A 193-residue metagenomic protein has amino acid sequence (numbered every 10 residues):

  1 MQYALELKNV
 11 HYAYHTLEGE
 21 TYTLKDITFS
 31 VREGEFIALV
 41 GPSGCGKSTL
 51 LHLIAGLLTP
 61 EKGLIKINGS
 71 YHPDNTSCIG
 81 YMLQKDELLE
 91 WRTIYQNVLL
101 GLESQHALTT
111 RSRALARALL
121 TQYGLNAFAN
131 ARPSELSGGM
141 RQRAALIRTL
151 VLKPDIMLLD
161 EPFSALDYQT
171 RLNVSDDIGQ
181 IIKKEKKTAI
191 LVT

Functional and structural regions predicted by a protein language model:
V40-P42: The feature captures the beta-strand-to-loop junction immediately N-terminal to the Walker
A55: Helix-to-loop junction immediately C-terminal to a conserved catalytic motif
G63-N75: Conserved ABC transporter NBD signature motif
T110-F128, G179-Q180: Conserved ABC ATPase "signature" region
R132-L136, M140: Conserved ABC ATPase signature
V151-D155: A short, proline-enriched helix->beta-strand linker immediately N-terminal to the Walker B motif in ABC-type P-loop
M157-D160: Catalytic Walker B motif of ABC-type/P-loop ATPase nucleotide-binding domains
